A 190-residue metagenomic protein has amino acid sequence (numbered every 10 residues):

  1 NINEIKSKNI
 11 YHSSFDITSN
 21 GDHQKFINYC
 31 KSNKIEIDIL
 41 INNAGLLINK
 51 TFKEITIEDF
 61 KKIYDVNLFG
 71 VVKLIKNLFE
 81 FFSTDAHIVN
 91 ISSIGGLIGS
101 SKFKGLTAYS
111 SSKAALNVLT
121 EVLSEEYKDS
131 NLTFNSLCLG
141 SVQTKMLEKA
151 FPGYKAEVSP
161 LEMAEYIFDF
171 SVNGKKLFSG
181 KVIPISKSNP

Functional and structural regions predicted by a protein language model:
K6-G21: Rossmann-fold cofactor-recognition segment
N43-I48: Conserved NAD(P)H cofactor-binding loop of Rossmann-fold oxidoreductase domains
T51-F52, D59-K61: Substrate-binding pocket helix/loop in short-chain dehydrogenase/reductase
I75, S112-A115: Active-site helix of classical SDR
F81-F82, S101, V122-L132: Active-site-adjacent segment of SDR/Rossmann-fold oxidoreductases
S93: Residue(s) in the substrate-gating loop at a strand-loop-helix junction that position the organic substrate next
S136-L137, P152-P190: C-terminal helical subdomain
